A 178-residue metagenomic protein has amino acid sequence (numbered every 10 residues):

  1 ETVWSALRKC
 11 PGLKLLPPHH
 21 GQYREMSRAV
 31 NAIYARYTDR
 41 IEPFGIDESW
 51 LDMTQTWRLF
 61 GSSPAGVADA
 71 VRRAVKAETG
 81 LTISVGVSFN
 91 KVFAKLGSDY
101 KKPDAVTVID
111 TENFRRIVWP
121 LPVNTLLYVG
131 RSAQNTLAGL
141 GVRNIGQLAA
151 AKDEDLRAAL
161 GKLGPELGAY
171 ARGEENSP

Functional and structural regions predicted by a protein language model:
E1-A169: Gly/Gly-Pro- and Ser/Thr-rich, intrinsically disordered tail segments characteristic of DNA damage-repair and tolerance
Y170-P178: Long, charged amphipathic helices and adjacent flexible linkers at domain junctions
